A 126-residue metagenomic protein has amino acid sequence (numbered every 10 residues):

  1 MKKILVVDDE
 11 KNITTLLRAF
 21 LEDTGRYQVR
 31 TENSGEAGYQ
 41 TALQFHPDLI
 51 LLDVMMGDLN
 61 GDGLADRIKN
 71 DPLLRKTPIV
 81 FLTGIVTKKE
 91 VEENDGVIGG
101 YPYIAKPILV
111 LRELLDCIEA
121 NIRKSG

Functional and structural regions predicted by a protein language model:
V7-D8, E32, I50: Conserved sequence signature across two-component system core domains
K11-R30: Two-component/phosphorelay signaling modules centered on CheY-like receiver
T31-Q40, G61: Helix N-cap/capping motif at the beta->alpha junctions
F45-L51, M56: Active-site beta3 strand of CheY-like receiver
H46-D48, L73-P78: His-Asp phosphorelay/catalytic-motif detector in bacterial-type signaling
G57-D58, D66, R75, T87: The feature encodes the CheY-like receiver
G63, V86-A120: Alpha4 helix (beta4-alpha4-beta5 surface) of REC/receiver domains from two-component response regulators
